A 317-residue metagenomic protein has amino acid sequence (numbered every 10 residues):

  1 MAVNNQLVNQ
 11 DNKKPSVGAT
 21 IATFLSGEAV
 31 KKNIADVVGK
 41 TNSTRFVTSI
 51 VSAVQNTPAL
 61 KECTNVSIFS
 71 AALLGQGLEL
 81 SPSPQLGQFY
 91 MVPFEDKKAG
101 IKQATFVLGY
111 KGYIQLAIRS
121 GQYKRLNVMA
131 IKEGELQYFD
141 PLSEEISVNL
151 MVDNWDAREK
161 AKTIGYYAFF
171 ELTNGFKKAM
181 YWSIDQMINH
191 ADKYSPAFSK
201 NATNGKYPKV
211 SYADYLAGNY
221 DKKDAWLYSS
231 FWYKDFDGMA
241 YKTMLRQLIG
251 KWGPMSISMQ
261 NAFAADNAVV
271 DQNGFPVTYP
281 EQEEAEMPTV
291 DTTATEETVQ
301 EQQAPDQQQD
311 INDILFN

Functional and structural regions predicted by a protein language model:
M1-K32, Q260-N317: Glycine- and charge-rich intrinsically disordered segments
S16-M255: Binding-interface segments
